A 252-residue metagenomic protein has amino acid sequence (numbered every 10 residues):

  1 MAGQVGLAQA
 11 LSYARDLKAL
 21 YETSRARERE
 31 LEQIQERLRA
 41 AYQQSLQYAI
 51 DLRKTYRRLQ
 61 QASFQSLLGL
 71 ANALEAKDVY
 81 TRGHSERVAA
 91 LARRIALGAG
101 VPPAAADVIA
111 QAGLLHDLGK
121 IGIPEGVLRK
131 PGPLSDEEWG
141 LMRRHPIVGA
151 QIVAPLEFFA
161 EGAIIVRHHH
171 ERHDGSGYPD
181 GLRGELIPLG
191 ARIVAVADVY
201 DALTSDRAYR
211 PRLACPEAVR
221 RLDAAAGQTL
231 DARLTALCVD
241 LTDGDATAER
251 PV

Functional and structural regions predicted by a protein language model:
M1-L68: Amphipathic alpha-helical coiled-coil "transmission" helices that mediate dimerization and conformational coupling
R29, E36, Q43, R57 (+2 more regions): Metal-dependent catalytic cores of enzymes that make or break cyclic nucleotides and related phosphoester linkages
